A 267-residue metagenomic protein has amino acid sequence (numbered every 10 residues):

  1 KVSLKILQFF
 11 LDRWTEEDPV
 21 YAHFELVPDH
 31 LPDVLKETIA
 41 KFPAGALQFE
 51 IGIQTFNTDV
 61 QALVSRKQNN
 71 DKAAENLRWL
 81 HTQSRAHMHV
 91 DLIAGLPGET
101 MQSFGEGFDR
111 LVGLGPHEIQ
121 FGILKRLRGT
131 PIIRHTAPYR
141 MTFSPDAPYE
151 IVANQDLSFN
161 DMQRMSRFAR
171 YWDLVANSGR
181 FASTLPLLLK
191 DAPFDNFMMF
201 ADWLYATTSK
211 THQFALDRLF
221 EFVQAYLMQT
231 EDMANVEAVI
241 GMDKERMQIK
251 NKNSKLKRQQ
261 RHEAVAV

Functional and structural regions predicted by a protein language model:
K1-H89, A94-P97: Conserved SAM/AdoMet-binding glycine-rich loop
V2, I53, T58-V64, L96-S103 (+1 more regions): Flexible glycine/acidic-rich beta-alpha junction loops that bind and position SAM and/or redox cofactors in anaerobic
V34-I39, P97-G115: Catalytic cores of alpha/beta
R167-V267: Radical SAM enzyme core and accessory elements
